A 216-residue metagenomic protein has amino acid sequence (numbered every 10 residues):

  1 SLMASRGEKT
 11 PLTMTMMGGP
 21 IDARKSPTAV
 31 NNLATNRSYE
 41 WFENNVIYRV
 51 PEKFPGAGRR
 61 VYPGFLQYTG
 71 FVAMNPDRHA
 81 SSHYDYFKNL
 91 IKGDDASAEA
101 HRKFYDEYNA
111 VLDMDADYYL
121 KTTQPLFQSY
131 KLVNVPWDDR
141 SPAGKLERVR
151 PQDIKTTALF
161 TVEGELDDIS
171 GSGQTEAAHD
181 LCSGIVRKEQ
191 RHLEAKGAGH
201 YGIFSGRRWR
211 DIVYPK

Functional and structural regions predicted by a protein language model:
M3-D117, T122: Alpha/beta-hydrolase-fold enzymes
G7-K9, P151-T156, C182-R187: Short, conserved loop/helix-junction motifs that constitute active-site signature segments in enzyme catalytic cores
M14, Q190-E194: Conserved beta-strand scaffold positions in the cores of enzyme catalytic domains, especially in NTP/NDP-utilizing
S97-F104, T157-A158, A195-A198: Short acidic (Asp/Glu) and glycine-rich catalytic loops that position anionic groups and cofactors
P125-P151: Active-site nucleophile elbow and catalytic-triad environment of alpha/beta-hydrolase enzymes
I154-K155, F160-E163, D167: Short beta-strand/loop motif that positions the catalytic acidic residue of the alpha/beta-hydrolase fold
D168-Q174: Conserved alpha/beta-hydrolase "acid-adjacent" motif
I169, L193-I212: Catalytic histidine-centered segment of alpha/beta-hydrolase-like enzymes
